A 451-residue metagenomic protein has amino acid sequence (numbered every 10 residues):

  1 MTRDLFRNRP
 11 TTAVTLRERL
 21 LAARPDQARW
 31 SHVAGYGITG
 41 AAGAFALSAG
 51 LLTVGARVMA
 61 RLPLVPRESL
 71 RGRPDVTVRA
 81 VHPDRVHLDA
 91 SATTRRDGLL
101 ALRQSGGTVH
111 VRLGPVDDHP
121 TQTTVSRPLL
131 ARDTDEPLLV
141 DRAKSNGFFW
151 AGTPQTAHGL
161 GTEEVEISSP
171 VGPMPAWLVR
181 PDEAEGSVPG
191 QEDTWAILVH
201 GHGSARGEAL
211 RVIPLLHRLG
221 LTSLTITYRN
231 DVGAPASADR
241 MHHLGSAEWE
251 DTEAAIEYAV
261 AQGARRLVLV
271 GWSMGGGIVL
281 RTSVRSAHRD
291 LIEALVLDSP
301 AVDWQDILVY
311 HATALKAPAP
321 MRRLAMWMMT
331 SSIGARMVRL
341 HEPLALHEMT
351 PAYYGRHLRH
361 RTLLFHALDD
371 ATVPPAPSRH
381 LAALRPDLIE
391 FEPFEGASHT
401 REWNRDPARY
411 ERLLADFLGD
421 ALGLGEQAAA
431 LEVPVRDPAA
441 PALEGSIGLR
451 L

Functional and structural regions predicted by a protein language model:
M1-A157, A439-L451: N-terminal targeting or regulatory segments adjacent to alpha/beta-hydrolase or S9 domains
T134-P189: N-terminal cap/lid segment of alpha/beta-hydrolase-fold proteins
G159, P170-P235: Short, surface-exposed "cap/lid" segments of acyl-processing enzymes
M241-Q262, V268: Alpha/beta-hydrolase active-site loop
R285-H347: Hydrolase active-site cap/lid region
H357-R359, L364-H366, D370: Short beta-strand/loop motif that positions the catalytic acidic residue of the alpha/beta-hydrolase fold
L368-V373, T400-R401: Acidic catalytic loop of the alpha/beta-hydrolase fold
A397-E411, A429-D437, G448: Catalytic histidine-centered segment of alpha/beta-hydrolase-like enzymes
